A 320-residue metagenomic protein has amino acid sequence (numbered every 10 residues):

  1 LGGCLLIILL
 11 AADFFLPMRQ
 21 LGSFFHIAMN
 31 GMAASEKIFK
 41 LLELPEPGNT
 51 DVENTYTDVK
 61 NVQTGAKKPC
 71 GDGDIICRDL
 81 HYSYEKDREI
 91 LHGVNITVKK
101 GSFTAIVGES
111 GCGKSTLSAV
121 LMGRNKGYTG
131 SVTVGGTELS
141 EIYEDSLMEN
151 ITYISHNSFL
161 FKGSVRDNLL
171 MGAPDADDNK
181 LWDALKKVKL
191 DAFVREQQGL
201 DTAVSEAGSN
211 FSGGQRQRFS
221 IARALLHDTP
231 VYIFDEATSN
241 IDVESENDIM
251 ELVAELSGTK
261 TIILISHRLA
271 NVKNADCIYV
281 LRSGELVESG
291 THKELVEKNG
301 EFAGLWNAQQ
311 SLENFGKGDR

Functional and structural regions predicted by a protein language model:
L1-I7: Membrane-water interface of transmembrane alpha-helices in multipass transporters/channels
I8, F15, M148: Conserved catalytic core of two-component sensor histidine kinases
F14-L41: Cytosolic ends of transmembrane helices, especially the final helix of ABC transmembrane type-1 domains
S23, I27-N30, E46-P47, S83-K86: An intracellular "coupling" helix at the cytosolic face of ABC transporter transmembrane type-1 domains
F24, G31, L41-L44, A275 (+1 more regions): Amphipathic, soluble alpha-helical interaction motifs
K40, P47, L170: Conserved E/DxxT/N motif and adjacent residues on the DHp alpha2 helix of HisKA-family sensor histidine kinases
L44-E46, N125: Two-component histidine kinase transmitter core
T55-R320: ABC-type nucleotide-binding domain
